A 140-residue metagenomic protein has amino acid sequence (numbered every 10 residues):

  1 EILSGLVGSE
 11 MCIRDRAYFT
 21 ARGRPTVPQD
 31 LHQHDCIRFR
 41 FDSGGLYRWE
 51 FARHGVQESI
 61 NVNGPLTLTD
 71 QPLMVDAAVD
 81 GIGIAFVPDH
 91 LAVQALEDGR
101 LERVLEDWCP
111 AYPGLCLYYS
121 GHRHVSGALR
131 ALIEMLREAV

Functional and structural regions predicted by a protein language model:
E1-G8, I13: Single conserved hydrophobic/aromatic residue that forms the stacking wall/gate of nucleotide- or nucleobase-binding
S9-E10, R16-A17, P28, H34 (+2 more regions): Small-molecule pocket liners
Y18-T26, Q57, R123-G127: Short helix-loop capping/hinge motifs at secondary-structure junctions, enriched in acidic/polar residues
P28-F51: Short loop->beta-strand "edge-of-pocket" segments that line small-molecule binding or catalytic clefts across diverse
R38, S59-D70: Short beta-strand-to-loop elements that line the ligand-binding cleft of bilobed periplasmic-binding protein-like
Y47-N61, A95: Ligand-binding cleft/hinge of the Venus flytrap
V75-R100: A ligand-binding cleft/hinge motif common to bilobed small-molecule-binding domains
D89-D98, W108-V140: C-terminal effector-binding regulatory domain of bacterial HTH transcription factors
